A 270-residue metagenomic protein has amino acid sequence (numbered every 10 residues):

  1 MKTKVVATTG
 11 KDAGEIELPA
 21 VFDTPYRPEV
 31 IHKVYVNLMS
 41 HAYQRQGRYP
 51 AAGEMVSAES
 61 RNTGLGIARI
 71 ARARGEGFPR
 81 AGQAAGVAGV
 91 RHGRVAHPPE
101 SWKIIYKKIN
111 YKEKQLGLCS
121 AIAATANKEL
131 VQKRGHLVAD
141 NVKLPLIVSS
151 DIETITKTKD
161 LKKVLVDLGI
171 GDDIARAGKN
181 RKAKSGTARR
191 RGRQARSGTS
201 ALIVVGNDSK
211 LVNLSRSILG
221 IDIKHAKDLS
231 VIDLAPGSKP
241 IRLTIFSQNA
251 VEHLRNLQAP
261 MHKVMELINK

Functional and structural regions predicted by a protein language model:
M1-A7, D12, M261-K270: Intrinsically disordered, compositionally biased charged tails
A7, A20, Q248: Pocket-edge structural micro-motifs
G14-D151, I155-G198: Basic, glycine/proline-rich low-complexity segments that contact nucleic acids
V131-R134, L146-K270: RNase H-like, two-metal
